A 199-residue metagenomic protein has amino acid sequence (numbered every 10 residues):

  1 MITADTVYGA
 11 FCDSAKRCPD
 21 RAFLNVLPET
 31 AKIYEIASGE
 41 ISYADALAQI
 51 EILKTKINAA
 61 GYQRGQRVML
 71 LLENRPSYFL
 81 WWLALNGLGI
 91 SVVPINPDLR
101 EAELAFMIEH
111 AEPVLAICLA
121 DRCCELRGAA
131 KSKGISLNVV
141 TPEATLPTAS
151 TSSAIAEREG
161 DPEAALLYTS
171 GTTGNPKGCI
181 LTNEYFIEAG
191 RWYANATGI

Functional and structural regions predicted by a protein language model:
I2-E29, A48: A short N-terminal helical cap/helix-turn-helix that marks the beginning of AMP-binding/adenylate-forming
A4, P19-A22, S150-Y168, G174-N175 (+1 more regions): Conserved pre-ATP/AMP-binding loop-to-beta segment of ANL
L24-R75, F79-L83, R100-A105, E157 (+1 more regions): Conserved AMP-binding/adenylate-forming core of the ANL superfamily
E40-A44, A164-R191: Conserved AMP-binding A3 loop
V68, L85, A116, E163 (+1 more regions): Conserved S/T- and glycine-rich ATP-binding loop of Class I adenylate-forming
G89: Structured binding elements
P97-A129, S150, A189-I199: Conserved ATP-dependent adenylate/AMP-binding module captured primarily in the ANL superfamily
